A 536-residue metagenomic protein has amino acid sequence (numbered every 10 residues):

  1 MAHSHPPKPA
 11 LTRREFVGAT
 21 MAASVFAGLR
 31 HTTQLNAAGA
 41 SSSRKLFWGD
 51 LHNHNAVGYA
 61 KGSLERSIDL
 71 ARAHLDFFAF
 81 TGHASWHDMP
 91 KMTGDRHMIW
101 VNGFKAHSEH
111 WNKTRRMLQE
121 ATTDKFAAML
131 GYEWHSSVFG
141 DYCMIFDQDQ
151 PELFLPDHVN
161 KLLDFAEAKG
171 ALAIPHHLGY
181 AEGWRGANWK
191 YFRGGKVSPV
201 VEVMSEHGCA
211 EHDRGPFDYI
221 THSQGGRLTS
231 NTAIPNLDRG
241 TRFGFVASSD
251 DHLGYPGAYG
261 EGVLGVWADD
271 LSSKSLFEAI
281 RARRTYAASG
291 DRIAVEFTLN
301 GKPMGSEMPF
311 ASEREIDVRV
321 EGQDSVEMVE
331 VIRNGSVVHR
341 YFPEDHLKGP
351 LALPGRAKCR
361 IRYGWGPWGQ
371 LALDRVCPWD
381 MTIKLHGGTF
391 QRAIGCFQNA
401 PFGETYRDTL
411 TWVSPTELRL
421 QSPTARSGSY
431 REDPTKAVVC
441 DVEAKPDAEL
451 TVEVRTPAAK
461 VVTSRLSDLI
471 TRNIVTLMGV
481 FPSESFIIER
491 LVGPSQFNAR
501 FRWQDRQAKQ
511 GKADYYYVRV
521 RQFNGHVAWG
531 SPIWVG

Functional and structural regions predicted by a protein language model:
M1-L11, A19-A23: N-terminal secretory signal peptides
A10-L11, A27, Y516: Short alpha-helical segments used as structural interaction elements across diverse proteins
S24-V25, R284: Residue-level detector of secondary-structure transition/capping positions
A27-T33: C-terminal segment of classical bacterial N-terminal signal peptides
A37-G536: Extended, charged catalytic domains and RNA/DNA-binding interfaces, predominantly in divalent-metal-using enzymes
